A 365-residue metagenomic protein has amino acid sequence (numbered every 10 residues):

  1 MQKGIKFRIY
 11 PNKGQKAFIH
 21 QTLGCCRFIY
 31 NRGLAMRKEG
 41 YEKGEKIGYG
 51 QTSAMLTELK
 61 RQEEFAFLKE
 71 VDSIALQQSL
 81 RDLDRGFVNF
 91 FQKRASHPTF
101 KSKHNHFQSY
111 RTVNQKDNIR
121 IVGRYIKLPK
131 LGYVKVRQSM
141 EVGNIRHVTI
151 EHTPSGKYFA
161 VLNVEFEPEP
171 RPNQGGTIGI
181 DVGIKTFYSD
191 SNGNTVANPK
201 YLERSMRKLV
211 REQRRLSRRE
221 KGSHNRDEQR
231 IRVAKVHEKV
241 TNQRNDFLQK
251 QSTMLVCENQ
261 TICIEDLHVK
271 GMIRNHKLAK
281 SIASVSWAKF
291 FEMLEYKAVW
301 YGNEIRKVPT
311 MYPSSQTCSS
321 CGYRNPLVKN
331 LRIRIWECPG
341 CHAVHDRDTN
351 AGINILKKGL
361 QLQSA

Functional and structural regions predicted by a protein language model:
M1-A365: Nucleic-acid substrate recognition interfaces
